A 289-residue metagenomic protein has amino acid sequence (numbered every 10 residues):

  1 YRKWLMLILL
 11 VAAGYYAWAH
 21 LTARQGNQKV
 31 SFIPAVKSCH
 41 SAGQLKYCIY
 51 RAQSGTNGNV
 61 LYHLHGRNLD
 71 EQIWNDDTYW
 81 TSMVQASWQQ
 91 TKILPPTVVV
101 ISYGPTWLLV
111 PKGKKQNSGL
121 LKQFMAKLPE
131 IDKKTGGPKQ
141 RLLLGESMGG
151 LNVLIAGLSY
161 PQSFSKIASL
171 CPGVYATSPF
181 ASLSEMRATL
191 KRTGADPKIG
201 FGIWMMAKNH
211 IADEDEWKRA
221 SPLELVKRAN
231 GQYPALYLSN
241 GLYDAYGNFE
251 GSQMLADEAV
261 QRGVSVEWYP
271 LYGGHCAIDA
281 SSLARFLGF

Functional and structural regions predicted by a protein language model:
Y1-L10: N-terminal Sec-pathway targeting helices
Y15-F289: Non-catalytic cap/lid and distal C-terminal segments of serine-dependent acyl enzymes
